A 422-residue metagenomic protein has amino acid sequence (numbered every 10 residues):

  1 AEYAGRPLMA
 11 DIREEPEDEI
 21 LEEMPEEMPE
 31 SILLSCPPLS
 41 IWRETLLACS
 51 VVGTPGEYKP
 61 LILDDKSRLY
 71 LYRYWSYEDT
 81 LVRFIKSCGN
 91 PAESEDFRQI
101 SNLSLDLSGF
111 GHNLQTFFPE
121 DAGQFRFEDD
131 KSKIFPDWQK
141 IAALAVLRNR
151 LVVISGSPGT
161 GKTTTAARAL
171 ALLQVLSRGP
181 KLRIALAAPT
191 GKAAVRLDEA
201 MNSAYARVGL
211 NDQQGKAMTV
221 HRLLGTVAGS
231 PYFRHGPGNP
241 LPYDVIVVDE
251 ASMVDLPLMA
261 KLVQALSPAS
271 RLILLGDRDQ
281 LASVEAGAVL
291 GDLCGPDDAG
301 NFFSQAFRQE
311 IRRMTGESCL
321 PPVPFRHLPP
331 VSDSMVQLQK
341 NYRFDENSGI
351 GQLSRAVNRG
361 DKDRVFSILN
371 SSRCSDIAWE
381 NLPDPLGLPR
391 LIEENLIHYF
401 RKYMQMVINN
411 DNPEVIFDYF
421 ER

Functional and structural regions predicted by a protein language model:
S31-H112: Interdomain "pre-motor" coupling segment immediately N-terminal to P-loop NTPase/helicase cores
T116, D279, S283-R422: Conserved helicase motor core of P-loop NTPases
K131-R148: N-terminal pre-P-loop "Q-motif" helix
K162: Conserved lysine of the Walker
T165, A169: Hydrophobic positions on the alpha1 helix immediately C-terminal to the Walker A/P-loop
I184-D244: Inter-Walker segment of RecA-like/P-loop motor cores
D212, G229-D244, V254-D255, A260-S270 (+1 more regions): Short basic/glycine-enriched coil/helix segment immediately N-terminal to the Walker B
D249-E250, G276: Walker B catalytic acidic pair
